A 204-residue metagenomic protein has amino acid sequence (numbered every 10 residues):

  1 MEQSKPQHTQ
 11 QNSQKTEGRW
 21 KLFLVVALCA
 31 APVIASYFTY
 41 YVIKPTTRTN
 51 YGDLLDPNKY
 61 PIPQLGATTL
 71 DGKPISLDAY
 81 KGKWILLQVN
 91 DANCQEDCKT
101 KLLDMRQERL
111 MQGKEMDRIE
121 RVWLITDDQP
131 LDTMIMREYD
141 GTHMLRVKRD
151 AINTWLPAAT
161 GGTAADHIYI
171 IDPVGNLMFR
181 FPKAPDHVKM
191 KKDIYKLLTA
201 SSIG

Functional and structural regions predicted by a protein language model:
M1-T16: N-terminal Lys/Arg-rich, disordered targeting/topogenic segments
W20-Y40: Hydrophobic membrane-insertion alpha-helices, especially the h-region of bacterial N-terminal signal peptides
A31-I34, K44-D78: N-terminal "domain-start" segment that seeds a small globular fold
Y41, L102-V122: Conserved helix-turn-beta segment immediately C-terminal to the redox Cys motif in thioredoxin-like folds
L77-M105: Short active-site neighborhood of thiol/selenol oxidoreductases, capturing the structured segment around
D117-V122, D128-L131, A184, T199 (+1 more regions): Long, low-hydrophobicity, acidic/polar, solvent-exposed interaction domains
E120-V122, D127-P130, M134-I171: Short, internal strand/loop/helix patches that form the active-site neighborhood or redox-interaction surface
A164-G204: Thiol-/selenol-based redox modules, centered on thioredoxin-like and closely related oxidoreductase domains
